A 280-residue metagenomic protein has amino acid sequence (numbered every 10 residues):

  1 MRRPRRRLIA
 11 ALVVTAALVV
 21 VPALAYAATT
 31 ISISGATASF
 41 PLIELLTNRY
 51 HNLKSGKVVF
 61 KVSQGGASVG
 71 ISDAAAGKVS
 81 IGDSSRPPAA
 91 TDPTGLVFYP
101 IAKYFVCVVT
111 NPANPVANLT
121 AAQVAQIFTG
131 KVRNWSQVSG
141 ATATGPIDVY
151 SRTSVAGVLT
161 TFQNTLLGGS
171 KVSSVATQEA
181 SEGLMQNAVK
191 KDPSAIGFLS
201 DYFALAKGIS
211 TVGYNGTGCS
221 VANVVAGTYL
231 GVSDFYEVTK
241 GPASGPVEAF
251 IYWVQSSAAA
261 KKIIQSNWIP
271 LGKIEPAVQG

Functional and structural regions predicted by a protein language model:
M1, A23-L24: Short linear, low-complexity motifs centered on an aromatic residue
R2-L12: Bacterial N-terminal signal peptides that target proteins for export
A11-V21: Bacterial N-terminal signal peptides
Y26-G280: Exported/periplasmic ABC-transporter solute-binding proteins
